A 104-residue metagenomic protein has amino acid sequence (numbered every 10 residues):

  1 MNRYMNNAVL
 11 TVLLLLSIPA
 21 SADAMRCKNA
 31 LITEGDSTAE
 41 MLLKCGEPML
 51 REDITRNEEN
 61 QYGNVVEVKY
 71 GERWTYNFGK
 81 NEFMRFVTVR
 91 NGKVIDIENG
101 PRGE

Functional and structural regions predicted by a protein language model:
M1-V9: Bacterial N-terminal signal peptides that target proteins for export
L10-L14: Hydrophobic alpha-helical targeting segments used for export or membrane insertion
S17-P19: N-terminal signal peptide c-region/cleavage motif recognized by signal peptidases
A22-E104: Residues within mature, well-folded domains
